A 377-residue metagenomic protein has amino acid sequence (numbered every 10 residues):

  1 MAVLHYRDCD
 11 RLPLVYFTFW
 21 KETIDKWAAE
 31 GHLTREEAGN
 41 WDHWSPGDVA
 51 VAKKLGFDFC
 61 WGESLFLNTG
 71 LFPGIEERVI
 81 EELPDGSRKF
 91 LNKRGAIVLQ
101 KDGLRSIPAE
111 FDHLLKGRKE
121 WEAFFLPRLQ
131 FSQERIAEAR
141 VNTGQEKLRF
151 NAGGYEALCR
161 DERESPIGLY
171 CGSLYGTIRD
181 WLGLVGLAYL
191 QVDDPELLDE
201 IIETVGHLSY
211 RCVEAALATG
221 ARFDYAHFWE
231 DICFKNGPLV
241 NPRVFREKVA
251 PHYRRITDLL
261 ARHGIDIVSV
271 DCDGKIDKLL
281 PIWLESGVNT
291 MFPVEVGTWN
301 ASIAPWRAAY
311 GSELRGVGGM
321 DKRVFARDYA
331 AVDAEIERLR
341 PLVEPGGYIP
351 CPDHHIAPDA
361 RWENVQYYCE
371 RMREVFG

Functional and structural regions predicted by a protein language model:
M1-A38, L83, K89-L91, Q100-R105 (+1 more regions): Active-site loop segments of alpha/beta catalytic cores
D25-R78: Segments that shape or occlude catalytic/ligand-binding pockets
A52, W61, I107, D112-L114: N-acyltransferase acceptor-side catalytic subdomain
P73-D85, K89: Generic structural motif
